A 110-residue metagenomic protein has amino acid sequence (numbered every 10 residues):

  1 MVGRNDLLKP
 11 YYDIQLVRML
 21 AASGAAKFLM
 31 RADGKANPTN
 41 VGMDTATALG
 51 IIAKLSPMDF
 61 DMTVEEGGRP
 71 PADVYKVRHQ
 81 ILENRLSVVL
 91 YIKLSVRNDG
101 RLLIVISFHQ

Functional and structural regions predicted by a protein language model:
V2-D6, Y12-P71: Compact soluble domain cores
A53-L102: Functional cores of ribonucleases/endoribonucleases
I106-Q110: Short, solvent-exposed aromatic-acidic interface loops
